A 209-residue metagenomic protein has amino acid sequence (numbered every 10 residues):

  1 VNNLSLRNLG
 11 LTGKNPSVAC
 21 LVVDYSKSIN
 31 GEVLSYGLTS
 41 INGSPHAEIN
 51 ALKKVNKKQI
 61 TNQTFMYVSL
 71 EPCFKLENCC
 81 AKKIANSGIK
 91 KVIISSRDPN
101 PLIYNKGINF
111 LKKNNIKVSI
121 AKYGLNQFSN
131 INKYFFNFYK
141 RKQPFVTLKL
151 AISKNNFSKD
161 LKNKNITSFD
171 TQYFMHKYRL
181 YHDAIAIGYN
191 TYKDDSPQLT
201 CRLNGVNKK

Functional and structural regions predicted by a protein language model:
V1-T12, I29-N30, K58, N62-Q63 (+1 more regions): Zinc-dependent deaminase
S17-S28, K149-A151: Short beta-strand scaffold segments in enzyme catalytic cores
L21-V23, L34-L38, F65-Y67, I93: Short, conserved beta-strand segments within well-ordered enzyme catalytic domains that often line or immediately flank
V23-Y25, S69-E71, R97: Cofactor-binding loop segments of dinucleotide-utilizing enzymes, especially the Rossmann-like FAD- and NAD(P)+-binding
S26, I41, V55-N56, L203: Active-site catalytic pocket residues across diverse enzymes, especially alpha/beta-hydrolases
L34-K53, G124, F128: N-terminal beta-alpha supersecondary unit
I49-F74: Mobile, glycine- and charge-enriched loop segments and immediately flanking short secondary-structure elements within
